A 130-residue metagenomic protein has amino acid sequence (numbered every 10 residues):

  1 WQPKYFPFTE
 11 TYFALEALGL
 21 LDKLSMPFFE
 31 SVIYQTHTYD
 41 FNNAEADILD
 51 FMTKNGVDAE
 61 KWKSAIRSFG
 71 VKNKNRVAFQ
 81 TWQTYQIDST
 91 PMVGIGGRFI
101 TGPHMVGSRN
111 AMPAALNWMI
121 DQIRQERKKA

Functional and structural regions predicted by a protein language model:
W1-E45, W118-R127: Structural alpha/beta surface segment adjacent to cysteine/selenocysteine redox centers across thiol/disulfide enzymes
D50-A130: C-terminal cap of thioredoxin/glutaredoxin-like
